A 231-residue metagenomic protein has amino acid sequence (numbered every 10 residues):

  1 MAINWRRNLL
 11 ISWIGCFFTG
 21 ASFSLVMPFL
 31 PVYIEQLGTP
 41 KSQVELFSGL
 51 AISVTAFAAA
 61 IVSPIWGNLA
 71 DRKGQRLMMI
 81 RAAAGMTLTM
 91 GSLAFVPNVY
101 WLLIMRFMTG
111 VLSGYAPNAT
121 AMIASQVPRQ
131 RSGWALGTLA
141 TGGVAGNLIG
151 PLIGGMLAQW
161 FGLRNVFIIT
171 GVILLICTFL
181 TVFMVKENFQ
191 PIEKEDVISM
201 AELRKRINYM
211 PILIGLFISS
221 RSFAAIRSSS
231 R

Functional and structural regions predicted by a protein language model:
M1-R6, E187-I218: Juxtamembrane intracellular "pre-TM" segments in multi-pass secondary transporters
W5-A51, A224-R231: Helix-loop boundary and gating motifs at the non-cytosolic
P31, G146-A158: Small-residue (Gly/Pro/Ala) motifs that create kinks and tight helix-helix packing interfaces
L50-W66: Central cavity-lining transmembrane alpha-helices of secondary-active solute carriers, predominantly the Major
I61-P97: Conserved MFS/SLC helix-loop-helix module at the cytosolic interface between two early adjacent transmembrane helices
T89, Y100-M108: Paired small-residue
M105-G143: Cytoplasmic helix-loop-helix junction between adjacent transmembrane helices in 12-TM secondary transporters
V166-V182: Symmetry-related core transmembrane helices of the 12-TM Major Facilitator Superfamily/SLC fold
